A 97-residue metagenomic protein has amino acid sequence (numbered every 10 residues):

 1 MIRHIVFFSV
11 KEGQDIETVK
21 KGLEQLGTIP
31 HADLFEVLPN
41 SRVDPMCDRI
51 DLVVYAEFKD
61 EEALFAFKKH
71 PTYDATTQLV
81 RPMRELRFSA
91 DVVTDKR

Functional and structural regions predicted by a protein language model:
M1-L52, K59-K69, V92-R97: Short S/T/G/P-rich N-terminal loop/turn motif that feeds into the first structured element of a domain
K68, T77-V80: Short, flexible helix/strand-to-coil boundary loops that buttress conserved ligand/catalytic motifs in alpha/beta
L79-R97: Charge-dense polyanion-binding interfaces
